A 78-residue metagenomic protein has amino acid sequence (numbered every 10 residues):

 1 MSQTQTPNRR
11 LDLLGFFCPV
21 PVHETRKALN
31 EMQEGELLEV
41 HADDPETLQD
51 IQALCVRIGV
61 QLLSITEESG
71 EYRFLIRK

Functional and structural regions predicted by a protein language model:
M1-S2, E36: N-terminal pre-ligand scaffold of iron-sulfur
S2-D12: Right-handed parallel beta-helix/beta-solenoid
L13-T66: Amphipathic, hydrophobic secondary-structure cores in small proteins
R73-K78: Core SAM-dependent methyltransferase catalytic element
